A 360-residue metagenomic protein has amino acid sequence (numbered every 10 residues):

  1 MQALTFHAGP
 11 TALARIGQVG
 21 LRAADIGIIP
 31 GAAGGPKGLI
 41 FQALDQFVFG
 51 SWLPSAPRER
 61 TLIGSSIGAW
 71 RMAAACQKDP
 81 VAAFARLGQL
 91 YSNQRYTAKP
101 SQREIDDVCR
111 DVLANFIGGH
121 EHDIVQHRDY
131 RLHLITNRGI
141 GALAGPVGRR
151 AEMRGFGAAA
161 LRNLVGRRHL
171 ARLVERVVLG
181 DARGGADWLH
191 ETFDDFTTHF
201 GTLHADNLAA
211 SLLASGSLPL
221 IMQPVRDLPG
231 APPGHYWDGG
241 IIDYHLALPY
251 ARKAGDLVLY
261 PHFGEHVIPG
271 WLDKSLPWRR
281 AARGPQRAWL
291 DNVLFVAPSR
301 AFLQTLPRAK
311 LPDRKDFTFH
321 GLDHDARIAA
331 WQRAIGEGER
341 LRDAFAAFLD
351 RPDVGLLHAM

Functional and structural regions predicted by a protein language model:
M1-T61, A74-M360: Patatin-like phospholipase
S66: Catalytic nucleophile serine of serine hydrolases, specifically the conserved "nucleophile elbow" pentapeptide
